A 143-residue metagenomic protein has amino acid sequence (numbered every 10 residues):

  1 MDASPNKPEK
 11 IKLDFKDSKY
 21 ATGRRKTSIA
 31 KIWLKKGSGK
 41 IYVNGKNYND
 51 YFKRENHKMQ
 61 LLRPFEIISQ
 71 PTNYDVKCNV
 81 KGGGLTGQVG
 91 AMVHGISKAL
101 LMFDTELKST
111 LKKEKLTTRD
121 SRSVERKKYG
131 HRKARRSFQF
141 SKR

Functional and structural regions predicted by a protein language model:
M1-D17: Intrinsically disordered, compositionally biased charged tails
K12-R24, A30-T72, K77-K81, T86 (+1 more regions): Structured, basic alpha/beta domains of bacterial-type, RNA-associated proteins
